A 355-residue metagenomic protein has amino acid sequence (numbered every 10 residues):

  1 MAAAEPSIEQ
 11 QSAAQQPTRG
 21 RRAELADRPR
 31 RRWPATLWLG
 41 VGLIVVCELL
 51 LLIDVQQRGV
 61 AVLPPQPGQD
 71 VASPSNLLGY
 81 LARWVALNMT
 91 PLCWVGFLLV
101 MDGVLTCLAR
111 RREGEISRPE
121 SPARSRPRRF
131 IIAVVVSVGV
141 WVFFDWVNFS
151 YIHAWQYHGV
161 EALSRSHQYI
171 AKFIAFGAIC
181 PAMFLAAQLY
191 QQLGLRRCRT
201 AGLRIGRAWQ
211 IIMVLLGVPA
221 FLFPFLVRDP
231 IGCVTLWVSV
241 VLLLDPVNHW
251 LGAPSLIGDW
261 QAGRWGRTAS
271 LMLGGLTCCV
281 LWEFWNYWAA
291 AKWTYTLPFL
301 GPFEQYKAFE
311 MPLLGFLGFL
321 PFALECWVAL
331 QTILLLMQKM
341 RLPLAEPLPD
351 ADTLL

Functional and structural regions predicted by a protein language model:
A2-L355: Aromatic-rich, lipid-facing transmembrane alpha helices and their immediate juxtamembrane interface loops in integral
